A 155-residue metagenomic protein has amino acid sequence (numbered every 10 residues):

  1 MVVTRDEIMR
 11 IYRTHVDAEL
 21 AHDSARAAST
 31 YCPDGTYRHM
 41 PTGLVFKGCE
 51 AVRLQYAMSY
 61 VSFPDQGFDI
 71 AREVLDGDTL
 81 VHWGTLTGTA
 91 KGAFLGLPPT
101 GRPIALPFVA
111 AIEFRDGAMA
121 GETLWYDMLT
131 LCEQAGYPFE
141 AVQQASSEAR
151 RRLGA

Functional and structural regions predicted by a protein language model:
M1-A155: C-terminal and inter-domain tail/linker signature
